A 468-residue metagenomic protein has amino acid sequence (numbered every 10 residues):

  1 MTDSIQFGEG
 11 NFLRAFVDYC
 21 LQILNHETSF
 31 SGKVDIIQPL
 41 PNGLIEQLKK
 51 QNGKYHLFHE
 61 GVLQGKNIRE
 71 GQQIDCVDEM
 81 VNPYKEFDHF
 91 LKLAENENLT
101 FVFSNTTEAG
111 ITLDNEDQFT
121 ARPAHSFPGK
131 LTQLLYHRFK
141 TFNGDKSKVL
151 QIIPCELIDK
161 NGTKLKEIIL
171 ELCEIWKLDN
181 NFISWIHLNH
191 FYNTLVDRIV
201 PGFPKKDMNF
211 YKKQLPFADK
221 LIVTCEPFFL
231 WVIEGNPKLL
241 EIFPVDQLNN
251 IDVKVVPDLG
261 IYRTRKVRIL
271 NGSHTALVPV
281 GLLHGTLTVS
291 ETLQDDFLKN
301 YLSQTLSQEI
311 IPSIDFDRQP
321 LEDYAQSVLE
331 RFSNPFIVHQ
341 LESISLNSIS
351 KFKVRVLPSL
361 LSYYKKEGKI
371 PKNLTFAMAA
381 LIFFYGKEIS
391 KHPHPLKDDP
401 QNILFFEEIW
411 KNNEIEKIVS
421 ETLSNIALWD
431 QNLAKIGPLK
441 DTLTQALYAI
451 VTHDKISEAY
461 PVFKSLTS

Functional and structural regions predicted by a protein language model:
M1-S468: Substrate/ligand-engaging "lid" and interaction regions
